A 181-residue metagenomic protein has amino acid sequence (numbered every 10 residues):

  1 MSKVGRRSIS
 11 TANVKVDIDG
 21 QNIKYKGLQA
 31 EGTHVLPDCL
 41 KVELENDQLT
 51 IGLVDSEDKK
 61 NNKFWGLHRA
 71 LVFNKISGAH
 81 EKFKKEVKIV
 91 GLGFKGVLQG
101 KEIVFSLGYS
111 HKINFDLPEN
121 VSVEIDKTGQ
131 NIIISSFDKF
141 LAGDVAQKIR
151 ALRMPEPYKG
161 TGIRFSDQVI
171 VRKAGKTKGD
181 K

Functional and structural regions predicted by a protein language model:
M1-K181: Ribosome-associated RNA-binding proteins
